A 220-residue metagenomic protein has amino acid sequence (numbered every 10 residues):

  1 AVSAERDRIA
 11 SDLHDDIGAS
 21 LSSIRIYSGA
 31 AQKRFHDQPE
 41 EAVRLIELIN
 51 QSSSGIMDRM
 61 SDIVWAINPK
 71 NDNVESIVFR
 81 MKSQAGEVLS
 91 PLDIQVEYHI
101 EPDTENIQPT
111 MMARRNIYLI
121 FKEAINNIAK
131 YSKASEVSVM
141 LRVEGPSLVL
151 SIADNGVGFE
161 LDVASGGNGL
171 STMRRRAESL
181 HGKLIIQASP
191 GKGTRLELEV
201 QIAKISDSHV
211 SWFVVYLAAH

Functional and structural regions predicted by a protein language model:
A1-H220: Coiled-coil dimerization/phosphotransfer module
